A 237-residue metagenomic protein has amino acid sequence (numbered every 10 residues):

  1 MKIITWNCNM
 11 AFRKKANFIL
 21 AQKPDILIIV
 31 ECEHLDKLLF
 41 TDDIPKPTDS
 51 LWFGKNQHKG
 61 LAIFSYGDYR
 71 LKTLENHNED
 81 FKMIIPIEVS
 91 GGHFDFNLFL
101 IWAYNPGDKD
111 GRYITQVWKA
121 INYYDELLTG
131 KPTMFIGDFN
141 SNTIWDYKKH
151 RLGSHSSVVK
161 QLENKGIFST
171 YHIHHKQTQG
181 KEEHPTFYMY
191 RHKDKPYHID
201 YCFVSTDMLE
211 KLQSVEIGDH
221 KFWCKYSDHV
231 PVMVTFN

Functional and structural regions predicted by a protein language model:
M1-I44, F53-L61: N-terminal, active-site-proximal structural segment of metallo-dependent hydrolase catalytic domains
C8, C32, A103, F139 (+1 more regions): Active-site metal-binding loops of divalent metal-dependent hydrolases
F12-K14, L35-L38, G60, P106-D108 (+3 more regions): Short catalytic/ligand-binding loop motif for oxyanion handling, primarily in non-cytosolic enzymes, centered on
E33-P106: Structured beta-strand-rich core segments of catalytic domains in phosphoester-bond hydrolases
N56-K72, S90, M189-K211, F236-N237: Conserved beta strand-loop-helix elements of the APE1-like EEP
L98-G111, L152, K160-E163: Active-site-proximal loop/helix segment associated with metal-binding centers of metalloenzymes
Q116-I199: Metal-dependent phosphoesterases centered on the DNase I-like endonuclease/exonuclease/phosphatase
K225-N237: Surface polyanion/phosphate-binding segment centered on an Asp-His-Pro turn
